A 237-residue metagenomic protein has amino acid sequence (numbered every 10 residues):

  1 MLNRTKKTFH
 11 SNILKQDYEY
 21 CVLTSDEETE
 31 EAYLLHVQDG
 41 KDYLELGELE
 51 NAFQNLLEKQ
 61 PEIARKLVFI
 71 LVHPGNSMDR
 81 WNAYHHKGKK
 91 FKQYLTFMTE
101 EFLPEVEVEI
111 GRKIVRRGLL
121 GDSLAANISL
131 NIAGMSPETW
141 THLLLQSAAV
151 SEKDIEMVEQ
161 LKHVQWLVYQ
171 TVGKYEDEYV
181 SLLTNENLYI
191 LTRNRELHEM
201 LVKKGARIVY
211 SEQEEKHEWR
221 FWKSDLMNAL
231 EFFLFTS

Functional and structural regions predicted by a protein language model:
M1-S237: Non-catalytic cap/lid and distal C-terminal segments of serine-dependent acyl enzymes
